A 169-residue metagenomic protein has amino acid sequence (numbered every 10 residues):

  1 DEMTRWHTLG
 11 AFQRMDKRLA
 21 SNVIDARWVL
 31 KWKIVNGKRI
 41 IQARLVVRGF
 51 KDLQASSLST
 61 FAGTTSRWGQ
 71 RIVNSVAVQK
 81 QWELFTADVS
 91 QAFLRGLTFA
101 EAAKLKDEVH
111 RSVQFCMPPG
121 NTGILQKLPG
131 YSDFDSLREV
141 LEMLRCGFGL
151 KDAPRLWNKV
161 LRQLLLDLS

Functional and structural regions predicted by a protein language model:
D1-S169: Long, low-complexity, charge-biased intrinsically disordered regions
